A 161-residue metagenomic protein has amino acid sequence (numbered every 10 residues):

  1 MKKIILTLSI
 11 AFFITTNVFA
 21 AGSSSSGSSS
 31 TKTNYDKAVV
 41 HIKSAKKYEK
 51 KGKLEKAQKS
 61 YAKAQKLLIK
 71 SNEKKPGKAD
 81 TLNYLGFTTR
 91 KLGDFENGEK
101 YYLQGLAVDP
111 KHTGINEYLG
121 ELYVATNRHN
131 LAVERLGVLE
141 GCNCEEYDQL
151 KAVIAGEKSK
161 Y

Functional and structural regions predicted by a protein language model:
S23-K32, V133-Y161: Terminal, low-structured helical/coil segments at or just beyond the last alpha-helical repeat
K50, K91, A125-T126, C142 (+1 more regions): Register position in tetratricopeptide repeats
K74, V108, L139-C142: Structural marker of alpha-solenoid helical repeat scaffolds
K78, H112, C144-Y147: Residue-level recognition of tetratricopeptide repeat
